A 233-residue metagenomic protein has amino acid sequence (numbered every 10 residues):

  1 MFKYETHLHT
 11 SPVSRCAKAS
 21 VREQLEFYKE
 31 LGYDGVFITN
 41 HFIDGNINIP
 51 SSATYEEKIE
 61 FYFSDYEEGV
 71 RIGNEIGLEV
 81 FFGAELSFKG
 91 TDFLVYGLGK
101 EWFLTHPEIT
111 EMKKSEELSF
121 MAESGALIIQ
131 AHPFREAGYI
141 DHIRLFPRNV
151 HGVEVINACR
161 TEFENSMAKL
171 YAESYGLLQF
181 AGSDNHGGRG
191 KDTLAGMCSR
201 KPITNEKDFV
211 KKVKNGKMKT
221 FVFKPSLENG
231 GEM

Functional and structural regions predicted by a protein language model:
M1-S87, P147-R148, G187-R189: An N-terminally biased module of ancient metal coordination in phosphate/nucleic-acid-related enzymes
M1-T6, T10, V21-E26, K89-E101 (+1 more regions): Charged catalytic cores and adjacent phosphate/nucleic-acid-binding surfaces used for phosphate/nucleic-acid chemistry
K3, K29, V70-N74, K113-I129 (+1 more regions): Surface-exposed amphipathic alpha-helices with a cationic face
P12-R15, K58, L104-E108, Q130-P133 (+1 more regions): Short, flexible loop segments at the rims of nucleotide/cofactor-binding pockets, characterized by
V36-I38, I129-Q130, E154: Conserved beta-strand positions in the central sheet of alpha/beta enzyme cores
G83, A131, G182-S183: Generic beta-sheet signal
F93-G125: Binuclear metal-dependent hydrolase catalytic cores centered on His/Asp/Glu-rich metal-binding motifs
